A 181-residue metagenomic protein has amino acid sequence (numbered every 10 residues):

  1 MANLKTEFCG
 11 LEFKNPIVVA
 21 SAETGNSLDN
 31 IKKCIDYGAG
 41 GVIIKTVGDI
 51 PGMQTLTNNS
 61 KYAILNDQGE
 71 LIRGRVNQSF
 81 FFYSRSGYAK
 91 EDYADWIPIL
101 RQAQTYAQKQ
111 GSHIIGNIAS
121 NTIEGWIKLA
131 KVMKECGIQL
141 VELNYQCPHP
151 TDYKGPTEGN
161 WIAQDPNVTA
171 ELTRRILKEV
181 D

Functional and structural regions predicted by a protein language model:
N3-C9, F13, V18-E23, S27-D181: Active-site entrance/lid segments in N-terminal catalytic domains of soluble metabolic enzymes
